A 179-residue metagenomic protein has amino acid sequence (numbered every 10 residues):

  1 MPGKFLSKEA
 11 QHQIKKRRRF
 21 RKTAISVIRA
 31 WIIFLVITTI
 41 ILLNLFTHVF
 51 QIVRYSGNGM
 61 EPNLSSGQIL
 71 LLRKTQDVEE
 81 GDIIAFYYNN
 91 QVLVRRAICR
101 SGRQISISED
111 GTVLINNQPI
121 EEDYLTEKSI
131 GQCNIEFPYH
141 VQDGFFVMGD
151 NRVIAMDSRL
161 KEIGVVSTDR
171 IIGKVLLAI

Functional and structural regions predicted by a protein language model:
M1-I84, Y88-V92, K161-I179: Protein maturation boundaries and topogenic segments
V53-S66, R73-K74, I115-Q118, D123-L177: Acidic/glycine-rich C-terminal interaction modules and beta/coil loop segments that lie outside canonical DNA-binding
D77-I115: Extracytoplasmic/periplasmic/luminal assembly and interaction segments in envelope/secretory/respiratory proteins
